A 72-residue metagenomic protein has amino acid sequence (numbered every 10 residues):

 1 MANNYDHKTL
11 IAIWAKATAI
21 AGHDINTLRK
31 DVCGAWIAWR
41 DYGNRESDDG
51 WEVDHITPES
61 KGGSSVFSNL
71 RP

Functional and structural regions predicted by a protein language model:
M1-Y42: Short, charged surface segments at domain edges that flank catalytic/cofactor-binding sites
A38-P72: Histidine-centered nuclease catalytic patch
